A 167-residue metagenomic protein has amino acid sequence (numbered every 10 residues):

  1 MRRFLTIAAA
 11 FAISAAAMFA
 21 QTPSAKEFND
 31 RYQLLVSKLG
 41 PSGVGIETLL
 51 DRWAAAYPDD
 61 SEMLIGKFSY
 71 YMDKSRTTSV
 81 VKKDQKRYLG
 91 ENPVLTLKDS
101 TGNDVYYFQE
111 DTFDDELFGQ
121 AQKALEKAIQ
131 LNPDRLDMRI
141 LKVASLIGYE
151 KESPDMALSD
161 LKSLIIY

Functional and structural regions predicted by a protein language model:
M1-F28: Bacterial Sec-dependent N-terminal signal peptides
T6, S14, M18, E47 (+4 more regions): Functionally constrained cores in energy, signaling, and assembly domains
F19-F108, D115: N-terminal leader/linker segments that initiate helical-solenoid repeat arrays
F28-N29, E47-W53, Q120, L125-A128 (+1 more regions): A generic structural signal for ordered secondary structure
D60-M63, P133-M138: Residue-level recognition of tetratricopeptide repeat
Y70-D134, L141, S145-Y167: Short coil/linker segments at helix-helix boundaries
